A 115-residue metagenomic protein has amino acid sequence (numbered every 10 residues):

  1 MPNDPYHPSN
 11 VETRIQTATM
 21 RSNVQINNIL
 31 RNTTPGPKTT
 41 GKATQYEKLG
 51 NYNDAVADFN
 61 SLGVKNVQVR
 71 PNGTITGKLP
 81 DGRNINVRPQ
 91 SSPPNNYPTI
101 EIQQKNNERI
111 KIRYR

Functional and structural regions predicted by a protein language model:
M1-L62, V69, Q103-R115: Low-complexity, glycine/serine/proline-rich disordered segments that function as export/translocation leaders
G63-Q104, E108-Y114: Functional cores of ribonucleases/endoribonucleases
